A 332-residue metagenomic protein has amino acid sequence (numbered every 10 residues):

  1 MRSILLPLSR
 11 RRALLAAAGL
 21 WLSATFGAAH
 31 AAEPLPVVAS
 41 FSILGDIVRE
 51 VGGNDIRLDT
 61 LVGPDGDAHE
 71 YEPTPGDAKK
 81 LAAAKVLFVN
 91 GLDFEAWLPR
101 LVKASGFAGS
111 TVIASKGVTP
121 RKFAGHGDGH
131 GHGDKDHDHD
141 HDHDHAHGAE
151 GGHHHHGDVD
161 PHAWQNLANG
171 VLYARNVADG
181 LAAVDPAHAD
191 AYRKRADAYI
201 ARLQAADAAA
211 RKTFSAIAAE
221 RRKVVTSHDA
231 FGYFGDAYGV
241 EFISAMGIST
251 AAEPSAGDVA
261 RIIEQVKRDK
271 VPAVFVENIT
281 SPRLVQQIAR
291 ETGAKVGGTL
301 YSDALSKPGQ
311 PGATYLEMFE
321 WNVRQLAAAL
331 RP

Functional and structural regions predicted by a protein language model:
R2-L5, A31-P332: Extracytoplasmic metal-acquisition and chelation regions
S9-L15: N-terminal export leaders
W21-H30: C-terminal segment of classical bacterial N-terminal signal peptides
